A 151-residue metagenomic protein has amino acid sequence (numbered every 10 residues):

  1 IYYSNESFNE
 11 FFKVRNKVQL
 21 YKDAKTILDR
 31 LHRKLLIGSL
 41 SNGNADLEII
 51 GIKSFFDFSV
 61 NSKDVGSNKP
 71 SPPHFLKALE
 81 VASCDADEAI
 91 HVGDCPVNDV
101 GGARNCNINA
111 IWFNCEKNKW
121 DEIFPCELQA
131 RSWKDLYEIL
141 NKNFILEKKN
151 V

Functional and structural regions predicted by a protein language model:
I1-K22: Metal-dependent phosphoesterase signature
Y2-E6, K25, D29, L35-V151: Asp-based, Mg2+/Mn2+-dependent phosphohydrolase catalytic module
